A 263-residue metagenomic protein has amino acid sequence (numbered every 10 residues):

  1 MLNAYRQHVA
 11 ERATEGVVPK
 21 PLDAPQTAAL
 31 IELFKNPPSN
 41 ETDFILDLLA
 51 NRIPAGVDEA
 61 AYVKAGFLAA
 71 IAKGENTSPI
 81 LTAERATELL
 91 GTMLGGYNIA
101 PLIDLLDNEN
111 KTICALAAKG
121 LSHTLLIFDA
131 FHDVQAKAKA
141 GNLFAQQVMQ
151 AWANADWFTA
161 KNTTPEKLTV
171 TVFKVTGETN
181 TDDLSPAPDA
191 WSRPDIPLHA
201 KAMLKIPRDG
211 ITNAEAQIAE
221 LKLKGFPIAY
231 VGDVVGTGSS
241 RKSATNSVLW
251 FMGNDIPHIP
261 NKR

Functional and structural regions predicted by a protein language model:
L2-I31, N36: Amphipathic alpha-helical packing elements
E15-P21, D43-D58, K73, I80-G95 (+3 more regions): Structural detector for internal amphipathic alpha-helices that build alpha-solenoid repeat scaffolds
A24-E32, A55-G74, G95-D107, L126-A138: Amphipathic alpha-helical scaffolding segments comprising HEAT/armadillo-like alpha-solenoid repeats
A28, E41-F44: Acidic, Ser/Pro/Thr-rich low-complexity regulatory regions and the short amphipathic helical interaction modules they
E32-E41, L49: Short, contiguous, helix-prone interaction/anchoring segments in small proteins
P38, S78-P79, E109-K111, N142: Short inter-helical turns and helix N-cap capping residues of alpha-solenoid HEAT/ARM repeat scaffolds
L105-L106, A115-R263: Fe-S-dependent hydro-lyases/dehydratases of central metabolism
